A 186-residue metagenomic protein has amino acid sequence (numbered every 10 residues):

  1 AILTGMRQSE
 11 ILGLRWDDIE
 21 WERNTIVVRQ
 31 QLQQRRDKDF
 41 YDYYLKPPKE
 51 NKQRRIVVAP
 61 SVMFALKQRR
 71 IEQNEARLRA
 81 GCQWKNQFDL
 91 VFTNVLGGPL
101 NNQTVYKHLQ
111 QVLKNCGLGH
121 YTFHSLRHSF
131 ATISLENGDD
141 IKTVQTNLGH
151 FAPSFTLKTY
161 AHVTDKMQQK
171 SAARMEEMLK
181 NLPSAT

Functional and structural regions predicted by a protein language model:
A1-L32, K142: Short, charged phosphate-coordinating catalytic segments
T4, I56, E72-C82, N86-T146 (+1 more regions): Short, basic (Lys/Arg/His-rich) helix/loop patches that form interaction surfaces in the mid-to-C-terminal regions
G13-I19, Q145-F151, A161: A short, basic/aromatic helix-end/turn motif that makes direct DNA contacts
W21, Q30-D37, L66-C82: Proline-centered turn/helix-capping motifs that create local helix->coil transitions or kinks
R23, Q34-Q53, P60-V62, E75 (+3 more regions): C-terminal secondary-structure termini that scaffold catalytic or DNA-interacting sites
Q31-Q34, S129, L148-R174: Catalytic-site neighborhood detector that most strongly recognizes the C-terminal catalytic loop/helix of tyrosine
